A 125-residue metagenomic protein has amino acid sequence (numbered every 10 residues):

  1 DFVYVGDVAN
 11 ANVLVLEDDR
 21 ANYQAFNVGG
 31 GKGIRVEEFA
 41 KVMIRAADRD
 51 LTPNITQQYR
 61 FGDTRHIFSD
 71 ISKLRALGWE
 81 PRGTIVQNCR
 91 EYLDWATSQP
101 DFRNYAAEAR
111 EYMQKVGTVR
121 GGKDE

Functional and structural regions predicted by a protein language model:
D1-E125: C-terminal substrate-binding subdomain of Rossmann-fold SDR/epimerase-dehydratase oxidoreductases
